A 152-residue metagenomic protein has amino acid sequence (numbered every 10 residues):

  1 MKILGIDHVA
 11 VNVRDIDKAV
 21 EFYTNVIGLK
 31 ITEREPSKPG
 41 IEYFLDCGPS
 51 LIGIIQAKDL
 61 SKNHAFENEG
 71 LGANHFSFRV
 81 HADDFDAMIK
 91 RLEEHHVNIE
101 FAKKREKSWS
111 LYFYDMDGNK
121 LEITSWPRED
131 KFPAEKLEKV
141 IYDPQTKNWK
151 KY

Functional and structural regions predicted by a protein language model:
M1-K2, I89-Y152: Vicinal oxygen chelate
I6-R14, Y43-D46, H64-R91, W109-Y114 (+1 more regions): Vicinal oxygen chelate
V13-I16, S37-P39, R105-E106: Conserved beta-strand-loop-alpha-helix junction that forms the acyl-donor binding cleft
I16, V20, C47, L51 (+2 more regions): A generic structural signal for ordered secondary structure
A19-V26, L92, G118: Conserved active-site tyrosine of GNAT-family acetyltransferases
N25-T32, V97: Conserved acetyl-CoA-binding loop of GNAT-fold acetyltransferases
K30-G70, Y114, K120-P127: Conserved short beta-strand elements that form part of the metal-binding/catalytic scaffold of enzyme active sites
